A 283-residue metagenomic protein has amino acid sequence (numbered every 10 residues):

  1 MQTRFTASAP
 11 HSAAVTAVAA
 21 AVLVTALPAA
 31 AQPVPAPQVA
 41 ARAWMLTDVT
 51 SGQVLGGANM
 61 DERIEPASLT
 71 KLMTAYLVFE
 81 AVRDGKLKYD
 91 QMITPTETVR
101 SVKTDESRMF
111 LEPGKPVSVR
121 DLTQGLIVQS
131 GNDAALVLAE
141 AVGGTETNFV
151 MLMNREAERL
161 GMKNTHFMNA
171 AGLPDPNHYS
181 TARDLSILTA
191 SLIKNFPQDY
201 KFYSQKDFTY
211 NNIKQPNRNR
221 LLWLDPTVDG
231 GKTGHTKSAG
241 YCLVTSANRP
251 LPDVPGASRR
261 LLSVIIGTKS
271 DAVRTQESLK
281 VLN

Functional and structural regions predicted by a protein language model:
M1-A9: N-terminal secretory signal peptides that target proteins for export/translocation
S8, S12, A29-A40, G256-S258: Extreme N-terminus of proteins, especially the signal/transit-peptide cleavage junction and the first residues
A13-A26: Bacterial N-terminal signal peptides
A31-R183, S191-K194: Active-site-adjacent loops and short helices of periplasmic peptidoglycan-processing enzymes
M162-H166, P174-N283: Domain-terminus/edge residues, biased toward the C-terminal soluble/receptor-binding domains of extracytoplasmic
